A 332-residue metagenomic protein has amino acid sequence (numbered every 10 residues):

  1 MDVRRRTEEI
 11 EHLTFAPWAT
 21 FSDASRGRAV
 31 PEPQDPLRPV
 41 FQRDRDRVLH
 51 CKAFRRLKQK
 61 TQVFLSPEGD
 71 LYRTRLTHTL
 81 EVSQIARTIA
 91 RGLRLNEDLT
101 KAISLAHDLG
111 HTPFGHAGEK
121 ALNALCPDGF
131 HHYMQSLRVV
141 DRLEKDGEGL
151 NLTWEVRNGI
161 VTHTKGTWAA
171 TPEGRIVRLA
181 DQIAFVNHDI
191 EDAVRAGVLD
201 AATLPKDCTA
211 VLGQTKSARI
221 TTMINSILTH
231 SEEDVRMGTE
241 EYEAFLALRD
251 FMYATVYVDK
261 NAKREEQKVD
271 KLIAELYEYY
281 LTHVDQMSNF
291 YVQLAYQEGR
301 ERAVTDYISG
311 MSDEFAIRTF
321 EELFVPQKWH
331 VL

Functional and structural regions predicted by a protein language model:
M1-T79, S83-I89, N96-E97, G129-L332: Histidine-centered, transition-metal-coordinating active-site segments
L99, I103, D108-D146: A generic, well-ordered mixed alpha/beta core segment in the N-terminal half of proteins
